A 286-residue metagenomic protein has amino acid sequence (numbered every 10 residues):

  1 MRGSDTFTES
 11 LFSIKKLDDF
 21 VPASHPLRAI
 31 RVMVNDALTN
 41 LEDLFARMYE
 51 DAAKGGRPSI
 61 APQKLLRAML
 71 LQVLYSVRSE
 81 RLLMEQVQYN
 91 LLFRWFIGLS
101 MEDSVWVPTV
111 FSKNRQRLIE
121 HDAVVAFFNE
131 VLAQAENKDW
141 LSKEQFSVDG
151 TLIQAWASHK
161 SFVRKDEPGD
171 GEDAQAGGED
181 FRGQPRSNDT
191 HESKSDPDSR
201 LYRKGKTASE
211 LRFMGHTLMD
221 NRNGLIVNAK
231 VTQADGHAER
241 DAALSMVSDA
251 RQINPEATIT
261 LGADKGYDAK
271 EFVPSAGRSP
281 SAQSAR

Functional and structural regions predicted by a protein language model:
M1-A37, S142, E179-G183: Charged, often Cys/His-bearing segments associated with DNA-binding zinc-finger transcription factors
R2-D5, F20, V32-W140, A155: Basic, low-complexity intrinsically disordered segments
G3, F7, G56, M84 (+3 more regions): N-proximal short alpha-helices
Q88, I97-R286: Polybasic low-complexity intrinsically disordered regions
